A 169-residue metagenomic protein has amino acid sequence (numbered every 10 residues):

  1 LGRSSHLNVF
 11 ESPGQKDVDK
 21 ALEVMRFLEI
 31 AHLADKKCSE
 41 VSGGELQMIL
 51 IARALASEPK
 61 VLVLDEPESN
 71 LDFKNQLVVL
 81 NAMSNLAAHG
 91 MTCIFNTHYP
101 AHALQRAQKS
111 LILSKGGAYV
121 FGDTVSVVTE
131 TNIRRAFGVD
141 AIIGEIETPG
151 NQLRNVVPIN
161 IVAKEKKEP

Functional and structural regions predicted by a protein language model:
Q15-L33: Conserved ABC ATPase "signature" region
K37-V41, E45: Conserved ABC ATPase signature
E58: Conserved catalytic motifs of ABC-family nucleotide-binding domains
L62-E66: Catalytic Walker B motif of ABC-type/P-loop ATPase nucleotide-binding domains
T97-H98: H-loop/switch region of ABC-family ATPase nucleotide-binding domains
S110-D123: H-loop (His-switch) and adjacent beta-strand-loop-beta switch element of ABC-type ATPase nucleotide-binding domains
A136-P169: ABC ATPase nucleotide-binding domains
